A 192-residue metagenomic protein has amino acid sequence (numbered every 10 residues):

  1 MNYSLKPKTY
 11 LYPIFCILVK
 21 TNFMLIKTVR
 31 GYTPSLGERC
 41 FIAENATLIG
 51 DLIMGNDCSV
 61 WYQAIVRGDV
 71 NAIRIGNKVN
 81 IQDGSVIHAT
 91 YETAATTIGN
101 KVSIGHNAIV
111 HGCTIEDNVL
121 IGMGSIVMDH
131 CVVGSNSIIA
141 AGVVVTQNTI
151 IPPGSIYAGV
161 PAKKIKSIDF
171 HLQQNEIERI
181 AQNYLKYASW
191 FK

Functional and structural regions predicted by a protein language model:
P7: Cationic, low-complexity basic patches in intrinsically disordered or flexible, solvent-exposed regions
P13-D57, I65, N183, W190-K192: Extended, small-residue-rich solenoid/repeat segments and analogous flexible loops that form exposed scaffolds
F23-Y32, D69, I75-N77, D83-G84 (+3 more regions): Glycine-rich hexapeptide-repeat left-handed beta-helix
S103: Short proline/glycine- and basic residue-enriched helix-capping loop/turn segments at helix->loop/beta transitions
